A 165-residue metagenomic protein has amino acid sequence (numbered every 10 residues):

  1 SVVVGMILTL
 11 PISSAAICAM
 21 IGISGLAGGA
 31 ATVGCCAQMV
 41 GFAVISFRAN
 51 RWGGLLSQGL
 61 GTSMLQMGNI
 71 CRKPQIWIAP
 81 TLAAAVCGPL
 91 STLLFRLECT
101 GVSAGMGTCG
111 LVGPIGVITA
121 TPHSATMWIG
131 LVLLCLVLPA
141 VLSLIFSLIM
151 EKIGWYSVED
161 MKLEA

Functional and structural regions predicted by a protein language model:
S1-A165: Pore-lining transmembrane helices
